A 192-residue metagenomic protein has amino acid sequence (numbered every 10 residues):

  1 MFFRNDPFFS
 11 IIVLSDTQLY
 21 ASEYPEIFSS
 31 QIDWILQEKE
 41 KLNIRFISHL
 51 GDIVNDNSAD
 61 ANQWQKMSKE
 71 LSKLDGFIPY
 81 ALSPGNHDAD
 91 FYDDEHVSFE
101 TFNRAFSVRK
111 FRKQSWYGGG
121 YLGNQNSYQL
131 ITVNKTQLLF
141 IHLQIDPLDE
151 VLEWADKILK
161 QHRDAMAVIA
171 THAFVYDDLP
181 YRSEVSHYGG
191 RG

Functional and structural regions predicted by a protein language model:
M1-A61: N-terminal active-site segment of His-dependent metallophosphoesterases
R4, L36-F46, G76, G120-Q125 (+1 more regions): His/acidic metal-ligating clusters that form di-metal
D6-T17, D93-T101, A155: Charged, low-complexity, helix/coiled-coil-prone segments
I11, I47, Y80-A81, A167: Residue-level marker of motif borders
S15-Q18, G51-V54, N86-H87, I145-D146 (+1 more regions): Active-site metal-binding loops of divalent metal-dependent hydrolases
E23, A59-N62, Y92-V97, L179-G192: Short, flexible/disordered intra-domain loops and linkers
S30-W34, K66, W154: Well-ordered alpha-helical segments embedded in enzymatic catalytic cores
S58-E153, K160-H162, M166: Extended active-site neighborhood of metal-dependent phosphoesterases/phosphodiesterases
